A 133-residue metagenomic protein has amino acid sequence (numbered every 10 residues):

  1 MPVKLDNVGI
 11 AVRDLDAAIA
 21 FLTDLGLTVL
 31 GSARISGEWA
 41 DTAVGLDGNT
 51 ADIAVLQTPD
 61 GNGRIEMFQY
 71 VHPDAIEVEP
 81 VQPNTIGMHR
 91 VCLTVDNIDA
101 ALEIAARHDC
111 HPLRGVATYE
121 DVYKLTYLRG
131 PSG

Functional and structural regions predicted by a protein language model:
P2-L5, G9-A11: Terminus-proximal functional modules
V3, I86, D121-Y123: Loop/turn position at the start of each blade in beta-propeller repeats
N7, I86-R90: Eukaryotic phosphotyrosine signaling hubs
I10, S32-R34, V55, G63-F68 (+1 more regions): Vicinal oxygen chelate
A11-N62, A100, R107, T126: Core segments of cupin and vicinal oxygen chelate
G37-T42, D74-V78, R114-Y119: A cross-kingdom feature marking solvent-exposed beta-strand/loop segments within repeated, beta-rich binding/scaffold
Q69-P73: Acetyl-CoA-dependent GNAT
V78-N84: Non-DNA-binding regulatory cores of transcription-related proteins, predominantly C-terminal effector-binding
